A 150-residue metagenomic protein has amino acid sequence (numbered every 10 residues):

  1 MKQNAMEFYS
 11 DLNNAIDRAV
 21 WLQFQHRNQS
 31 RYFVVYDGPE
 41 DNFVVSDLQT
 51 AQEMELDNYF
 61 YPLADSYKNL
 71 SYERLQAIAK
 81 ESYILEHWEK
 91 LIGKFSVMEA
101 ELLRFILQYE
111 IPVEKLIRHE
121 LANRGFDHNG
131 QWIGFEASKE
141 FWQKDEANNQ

Functional and structural regions predicted by a protein language model:
Q3, F8-S30, A51-Y59, L116: A short, charged, amphipathic alpha-helix used as a generic interaction element across diverse proteins
Q23-H26, Y32-D37, I92-F95: Short, exposed beta-strand/loop patches in secreted or surface proteins that constitute
H26-Q29, N123-N129: Structural alpha-beta junctions
R31-L85: Intrinsically disordered, low-complexity linker/tail regions enriched in Pro/Ser/Thr and polar/acidic residues
E73-H119, N123: Eukaryotic low-complexity, mixed-charge intrinsically disordered interaction/regulatory segments enriched in acidic
R118, N129-W142: Short, charged early-sequence alpha-helical segments and their helix-coil boundaries
Q143-Q150: Short acidic DE-rich linear segments
